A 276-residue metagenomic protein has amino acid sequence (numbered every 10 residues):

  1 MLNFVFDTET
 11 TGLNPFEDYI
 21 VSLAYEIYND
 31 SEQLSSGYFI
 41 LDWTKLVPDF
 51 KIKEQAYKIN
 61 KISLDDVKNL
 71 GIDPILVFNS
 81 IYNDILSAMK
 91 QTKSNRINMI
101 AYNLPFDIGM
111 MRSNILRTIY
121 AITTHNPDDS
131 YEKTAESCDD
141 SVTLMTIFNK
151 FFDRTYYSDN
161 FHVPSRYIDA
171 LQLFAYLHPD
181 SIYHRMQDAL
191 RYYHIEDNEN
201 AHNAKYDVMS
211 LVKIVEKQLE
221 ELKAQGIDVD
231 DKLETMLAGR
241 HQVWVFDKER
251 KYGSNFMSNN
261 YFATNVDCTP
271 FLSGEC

Functional and structural regions predicted by a protein language model:
M1-T118, A189-Y192, E199-H202: Conserved non-catalytic scaffold segment of RNase H-like nuclease domains
T8-T11, A170, L211: Ser/Thr-centric signal marking residues that sit in or immediately flank functional binding/regulatory motifs
I27-N29, T118, I122, V215-L222: A generic secondary-structure signal for well-formed alpha-helical elements
L41-V67, C138-V208: Active-site-proximal helix-loop-helix substrate-binding element of RNase H-like nuclease domains
L86-N95, I119-N126, F148-Y157, L222: Alpha-helix termini
T123-D159, G239-V266: Charged, glycine/proline-rich intrinsically disordered loops and linkers
Y192, M209-C276: Acidic two-metal-ion nuclease catalytic site recognized across multiple nuclease folds, prominently DnaQ/RNase D-T
